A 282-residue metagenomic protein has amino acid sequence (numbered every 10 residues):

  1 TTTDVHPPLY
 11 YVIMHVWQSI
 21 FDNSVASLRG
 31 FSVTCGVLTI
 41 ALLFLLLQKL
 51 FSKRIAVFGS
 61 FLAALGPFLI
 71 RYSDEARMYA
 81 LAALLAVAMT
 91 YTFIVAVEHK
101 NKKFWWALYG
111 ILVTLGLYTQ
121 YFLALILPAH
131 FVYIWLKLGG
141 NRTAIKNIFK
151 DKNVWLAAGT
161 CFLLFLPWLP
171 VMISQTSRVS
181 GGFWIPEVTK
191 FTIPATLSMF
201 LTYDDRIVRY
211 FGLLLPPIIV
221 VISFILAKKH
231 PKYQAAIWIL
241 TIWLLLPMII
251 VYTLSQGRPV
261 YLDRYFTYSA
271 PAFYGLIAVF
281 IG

Functional and structural regions predicted by a protein language model:
T1-G282: Membrane-proximal helix-loop-helix interfaces that form the catalytic/acceptor-binding platform of multi-pass membrane
